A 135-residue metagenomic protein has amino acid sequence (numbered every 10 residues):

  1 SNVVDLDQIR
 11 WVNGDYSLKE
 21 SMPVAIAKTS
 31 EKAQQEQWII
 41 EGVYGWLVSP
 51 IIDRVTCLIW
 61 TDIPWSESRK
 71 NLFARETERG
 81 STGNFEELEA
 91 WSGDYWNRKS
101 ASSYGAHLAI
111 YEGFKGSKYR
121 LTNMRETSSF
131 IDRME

Functional and structural regions predicted by a protein language model:
S1-E36: Conserved substrate/cofactor phosphate-moiety recognition/catalytic segment in nucleotide-dependent phosphotransferases
N13-Y16, E67-E76, S129-D132: Short, charged, surface-exposed secondary-structure boundary motifs
M22-I26, G45, A101-Y104: Structural motif corresponding to alpha-helix initiation and N-cap regions
W38, C57-W60, K118: Short, well-ordered beta-strand core segments
G42-I52: Switch II of P-loop NTPase G domains
R54-V55, F114: Short, structured coil segments at secondary-structure junctions
D62-A106: A glycine- and Lys/Arg-enriched "phosphate-lid" helix/loop adjacent to the NTP-binding pocket of small-molecule kinases
R98-E135: NTP-dependent small-molecule kinase module
